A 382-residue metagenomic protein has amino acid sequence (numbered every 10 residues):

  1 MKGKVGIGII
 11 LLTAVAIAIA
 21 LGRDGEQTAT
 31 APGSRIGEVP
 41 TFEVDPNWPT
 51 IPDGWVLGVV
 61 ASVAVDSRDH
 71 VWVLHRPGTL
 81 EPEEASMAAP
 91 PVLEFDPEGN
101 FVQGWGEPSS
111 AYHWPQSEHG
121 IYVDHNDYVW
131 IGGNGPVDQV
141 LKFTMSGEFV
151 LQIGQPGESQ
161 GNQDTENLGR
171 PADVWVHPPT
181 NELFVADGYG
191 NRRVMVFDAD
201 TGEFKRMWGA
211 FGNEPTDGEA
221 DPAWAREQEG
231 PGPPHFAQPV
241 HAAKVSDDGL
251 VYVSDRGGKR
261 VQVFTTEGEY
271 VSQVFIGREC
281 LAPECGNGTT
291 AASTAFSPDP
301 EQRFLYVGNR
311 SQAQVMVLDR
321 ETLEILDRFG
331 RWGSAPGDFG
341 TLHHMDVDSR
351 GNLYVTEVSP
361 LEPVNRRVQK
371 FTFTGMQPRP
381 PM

Functional and structural regions predicted by a protein language model:
G3-M382: Eukaryotic scaffold repeat domains enriched in small/polar residues
